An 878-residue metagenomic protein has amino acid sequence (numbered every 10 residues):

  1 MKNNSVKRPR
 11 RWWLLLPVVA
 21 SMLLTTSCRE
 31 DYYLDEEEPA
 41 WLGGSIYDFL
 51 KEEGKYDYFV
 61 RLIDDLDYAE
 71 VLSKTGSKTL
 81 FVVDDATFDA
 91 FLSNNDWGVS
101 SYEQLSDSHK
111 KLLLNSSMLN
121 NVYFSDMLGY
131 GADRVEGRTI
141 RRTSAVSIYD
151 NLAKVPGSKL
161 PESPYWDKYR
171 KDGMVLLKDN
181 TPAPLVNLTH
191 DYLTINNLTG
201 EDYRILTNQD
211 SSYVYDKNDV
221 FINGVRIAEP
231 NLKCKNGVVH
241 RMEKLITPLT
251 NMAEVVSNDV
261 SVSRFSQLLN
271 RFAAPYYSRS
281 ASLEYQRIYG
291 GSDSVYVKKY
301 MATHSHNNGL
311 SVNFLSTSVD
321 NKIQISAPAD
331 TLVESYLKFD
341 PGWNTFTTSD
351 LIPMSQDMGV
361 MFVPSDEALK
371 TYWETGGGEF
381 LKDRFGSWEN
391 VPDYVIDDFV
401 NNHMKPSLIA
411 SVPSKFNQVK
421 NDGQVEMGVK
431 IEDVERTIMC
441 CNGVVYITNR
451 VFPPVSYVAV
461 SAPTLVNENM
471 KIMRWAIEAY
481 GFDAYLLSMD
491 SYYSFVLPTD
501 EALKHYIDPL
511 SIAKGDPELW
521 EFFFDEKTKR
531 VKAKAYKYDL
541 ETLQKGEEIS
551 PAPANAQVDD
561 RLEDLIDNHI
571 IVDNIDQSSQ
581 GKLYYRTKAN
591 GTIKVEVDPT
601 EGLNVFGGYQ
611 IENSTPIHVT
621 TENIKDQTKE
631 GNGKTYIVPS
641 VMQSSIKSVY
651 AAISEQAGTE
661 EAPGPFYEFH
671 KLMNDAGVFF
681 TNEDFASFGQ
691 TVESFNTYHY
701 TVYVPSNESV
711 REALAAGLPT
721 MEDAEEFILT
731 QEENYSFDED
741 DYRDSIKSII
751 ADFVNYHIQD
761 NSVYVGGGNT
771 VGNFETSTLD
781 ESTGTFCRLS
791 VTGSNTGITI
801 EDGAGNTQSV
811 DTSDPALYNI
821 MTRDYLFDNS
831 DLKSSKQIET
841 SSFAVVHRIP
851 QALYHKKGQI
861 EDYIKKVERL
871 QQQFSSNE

Functional and structural regions predicted by a protein language model:
K2-L16: Bacterial N-terminal signal peptides that target proteins for export
V19-A20: Hydrophobic alpha-helical segments
L23-S27: C-terminal motif of bacterial Sec signal peptides marking the signal peptidase cleavage site
C28-E878: Mature, structured domains of secreted/extracytosolic soluble proteins
